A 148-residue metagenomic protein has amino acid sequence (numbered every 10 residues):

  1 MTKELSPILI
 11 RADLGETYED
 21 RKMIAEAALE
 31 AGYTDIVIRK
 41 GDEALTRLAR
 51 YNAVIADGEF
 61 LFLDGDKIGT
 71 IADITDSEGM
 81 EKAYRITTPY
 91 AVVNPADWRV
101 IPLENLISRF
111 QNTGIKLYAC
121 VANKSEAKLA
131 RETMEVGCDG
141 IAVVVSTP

Functional and structural regions predicted by a protein language model:
T2-I24, E30-K124: Active-site beta->alpha loop and helix N-cap motifs at the rims of alpha/beta catalytic domains
A25, A127-A130: Hydrophobic alpha-helical segments
L103, L129-E132: Short acidic, glycine/serine/threonine-rich loops at helix termini
R131-P148: Anionic-ligand-binding alpha/beta catalytic cores of soluble enzymes and soluble regulatory domains that recognize
